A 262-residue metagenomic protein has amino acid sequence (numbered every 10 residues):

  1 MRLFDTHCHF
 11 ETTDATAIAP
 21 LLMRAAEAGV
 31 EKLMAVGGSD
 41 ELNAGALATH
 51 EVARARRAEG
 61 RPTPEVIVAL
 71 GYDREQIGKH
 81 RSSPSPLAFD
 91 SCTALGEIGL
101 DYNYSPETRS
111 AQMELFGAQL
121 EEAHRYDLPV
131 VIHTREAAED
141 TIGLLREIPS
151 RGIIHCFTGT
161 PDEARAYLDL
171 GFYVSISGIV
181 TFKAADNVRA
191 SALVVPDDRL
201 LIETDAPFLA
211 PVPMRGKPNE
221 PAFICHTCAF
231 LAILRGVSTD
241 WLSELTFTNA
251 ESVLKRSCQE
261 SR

Functional and structural regions predicted by a protein language model:
M1-R262: Mid-domain alpha/beta scaffold segments of enzyme catalytic cores
